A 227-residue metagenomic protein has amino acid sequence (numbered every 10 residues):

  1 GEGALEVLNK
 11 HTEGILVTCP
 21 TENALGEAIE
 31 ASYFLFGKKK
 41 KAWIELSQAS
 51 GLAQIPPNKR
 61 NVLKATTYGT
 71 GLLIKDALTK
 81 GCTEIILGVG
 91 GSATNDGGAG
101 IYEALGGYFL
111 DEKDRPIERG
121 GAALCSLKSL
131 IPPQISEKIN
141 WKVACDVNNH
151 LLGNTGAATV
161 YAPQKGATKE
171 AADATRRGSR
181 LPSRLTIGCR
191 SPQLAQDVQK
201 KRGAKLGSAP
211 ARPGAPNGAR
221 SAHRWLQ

Functional and structural regions predicted by a protein language model:
G1-V89, A93-Q227: N-terminal loops that bind phosphate or other acidic moieties and the adjacent beta-alpha structural core
